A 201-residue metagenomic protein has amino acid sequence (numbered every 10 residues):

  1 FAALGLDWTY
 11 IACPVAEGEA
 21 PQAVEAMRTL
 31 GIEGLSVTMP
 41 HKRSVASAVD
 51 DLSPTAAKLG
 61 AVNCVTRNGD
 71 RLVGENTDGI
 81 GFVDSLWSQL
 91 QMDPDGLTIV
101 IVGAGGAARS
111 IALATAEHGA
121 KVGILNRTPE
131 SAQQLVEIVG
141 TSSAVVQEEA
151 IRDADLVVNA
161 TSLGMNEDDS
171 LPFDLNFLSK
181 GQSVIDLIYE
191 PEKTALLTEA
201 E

Functional and structural regions predicted by a protein language model:
A2-Q91: Phosphate/diphosphate ligand-binding glycine-rich loop within oxidoreductases
V15, R127-T128, E192: Short beta->alpha hinge that forms the Motif I/post-I loop of the SAM-binding pocket
E33, V37-A46, G106-A107, S162-M165 (+1 more regions): Short glycine-rich anion-binding loops that position phosphate/pyrophosphate groups of nucleotides and phosphorylated
G74-G79, L86, L90, D95-A116 (+1 more regions): Glycine-rich adenosine-cofactor-binding loop
I101, V122-I124, D186: Hydrophobic Val/Ile/Leu positions in short beta-strands of Rossmann-like dinucleotide-binding domains
E117-V139: NAD(P)-binding Rossmann-fold cofactor-contacting core
I138-E201: Rossmann-like adenosine-cofactor binding region
